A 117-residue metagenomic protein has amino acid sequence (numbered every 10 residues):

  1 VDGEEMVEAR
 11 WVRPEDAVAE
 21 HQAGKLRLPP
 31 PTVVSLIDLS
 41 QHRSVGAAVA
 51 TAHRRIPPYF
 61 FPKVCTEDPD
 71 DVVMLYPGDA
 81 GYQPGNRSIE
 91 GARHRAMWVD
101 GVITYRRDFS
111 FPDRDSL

Functional and structural regions predicted by a protein language model:
D2-L26: NUDIX/MutT-family hydrolases
V7-W11, L28-P31, A92-A96: Short, low-complexity, polar/charged sequence segments that are solvent-exposed and flexible
W11-D16, S44, Y76-P77: Short, solvent-exposed coil/turn linker segments
V12-A17, V34-I37, H53-R54, W98-V102: Glycine-rich loops and low-complexity Gly/Arg-rich segments that provide flexible linkers or classic glycine-based
Q22-L26, Q41, H53-P57: Generic surface-pattern signal
Q22-L28, S110-R114: Low-complexity, flexible helical/coil segments
P30-H53: Acidic, glycine-rich loop-and-strand cores that form catalytic or ligand-binding grooves in diverse globular domains
V45-L117: Core RNA-modification/binding signature centered on pseudouridine synthases
